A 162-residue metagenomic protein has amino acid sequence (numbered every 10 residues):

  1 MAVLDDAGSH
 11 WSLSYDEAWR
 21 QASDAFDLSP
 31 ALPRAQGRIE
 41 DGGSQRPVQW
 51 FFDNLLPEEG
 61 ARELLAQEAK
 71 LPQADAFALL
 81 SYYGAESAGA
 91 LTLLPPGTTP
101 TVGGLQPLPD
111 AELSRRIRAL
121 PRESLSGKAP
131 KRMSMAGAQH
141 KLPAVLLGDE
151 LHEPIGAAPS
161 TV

Functional and structural regions predicted by a protein language model:
M1-V162: Phosphate/dinucleotide-binding and metal-coordinating scaffold of catalytic cores in nucleotide-dependent enzymes
